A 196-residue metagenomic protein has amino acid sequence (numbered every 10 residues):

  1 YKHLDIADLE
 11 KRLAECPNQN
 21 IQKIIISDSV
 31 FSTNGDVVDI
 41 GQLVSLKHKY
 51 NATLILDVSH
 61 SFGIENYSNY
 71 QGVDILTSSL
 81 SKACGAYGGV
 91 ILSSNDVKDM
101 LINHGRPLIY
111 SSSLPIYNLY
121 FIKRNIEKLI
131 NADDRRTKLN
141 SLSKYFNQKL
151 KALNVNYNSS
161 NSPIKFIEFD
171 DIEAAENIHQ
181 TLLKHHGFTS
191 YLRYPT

Functional and structural regions predicted by a protein language model:
Y1, K23, T77, S111-S112 (+2 more regions): Short beta-strand
H3-L56: Active-site phosphate-binding strand-loop segment of PLP-dependent enzymes
D5-A7, S29-G35, S61-I64, L108-I109 (+2 more regions): Short, small-residue-enriched loops and turns at beta-alpha junctions that line or gate enzyme active sites
N69-M100: Active-site PLP attachment segment
G88, G105-L114, L129: A short glycine-threonine-serine/GTX helix/turn-capping micro-motif
S113-A132, K138, L142-K144, K151: Structural motif of enzymes handling amino- and sulfur-group chemistry
T137-K144, Q148-H186: Conserved PLP-binding catalytic core of the aspartate aminotransferase-like
